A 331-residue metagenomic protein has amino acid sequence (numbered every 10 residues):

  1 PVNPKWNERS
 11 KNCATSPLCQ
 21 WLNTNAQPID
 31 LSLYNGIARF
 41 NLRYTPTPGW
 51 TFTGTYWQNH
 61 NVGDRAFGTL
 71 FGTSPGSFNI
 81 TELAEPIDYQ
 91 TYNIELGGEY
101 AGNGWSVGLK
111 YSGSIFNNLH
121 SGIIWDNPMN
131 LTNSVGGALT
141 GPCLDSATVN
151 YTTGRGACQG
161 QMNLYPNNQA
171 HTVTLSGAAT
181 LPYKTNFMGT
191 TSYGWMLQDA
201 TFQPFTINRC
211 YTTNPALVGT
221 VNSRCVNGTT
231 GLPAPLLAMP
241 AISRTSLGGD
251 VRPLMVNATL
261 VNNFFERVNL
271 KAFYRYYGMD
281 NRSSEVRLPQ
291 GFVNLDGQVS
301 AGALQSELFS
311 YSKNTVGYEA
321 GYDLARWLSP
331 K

Functional and structural regions predicted by a protein language model:
P1, G54-Q58, Y100, L109-G113 (+3 more regions): Transmembrane beta-barrel strands of outer-membrane/channel proteins
A14-T24, L33, L70-I80, S146-C158 (+4 more regions): Flexible, solvent-exposed coil segments and beta strand-coil junctions, predominantly the extracellular/periplasmic
T24-P28, I37-R39, I80-A84, S121 (+7 more regions): Extracellular loop and loop/strand-boundary signature of outer-membrane beta-barrel proteins
Y34-A38, Q90-Y92, A101, N167-V173 (+2 more regions): Residues that define the transmembrane beta-barrel architecture of outer-membrane proteins
F40-Y44, L96-Y100, L175-A179, A258-N262 (+1 more regions): Residues on the lipid-exposed face of transmembrane beta-strands in outer-membrane beta-barrel proteins
G49-F52, V62, G104-L109, Y183-G189 (+2 more regions): Repeated loop/turn-to-beta-strand initiation elements of outer-membrane beta-barrel proteins
N61-F67, F116-G122, T132, M188 (+5 more regions): Outer-membrane beta-barrel proteins
D64-T73, N79-L83, H120-D126, A200-N208 (+3 more regions): Outer-membrane beta-barrel translocator domains and adjoining extracellular loop/strand segments of Gram-negative
